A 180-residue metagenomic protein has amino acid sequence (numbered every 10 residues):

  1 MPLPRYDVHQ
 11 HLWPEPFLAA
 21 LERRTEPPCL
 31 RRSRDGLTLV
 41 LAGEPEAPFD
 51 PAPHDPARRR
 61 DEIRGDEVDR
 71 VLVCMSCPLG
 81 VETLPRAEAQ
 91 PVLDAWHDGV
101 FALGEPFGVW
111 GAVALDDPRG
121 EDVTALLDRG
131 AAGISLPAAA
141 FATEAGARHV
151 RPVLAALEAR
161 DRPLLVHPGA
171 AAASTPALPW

Functional and structural regions predicted by a protein language model:
M1-W180: Helix-coil boundary/capping segments in enzymes
